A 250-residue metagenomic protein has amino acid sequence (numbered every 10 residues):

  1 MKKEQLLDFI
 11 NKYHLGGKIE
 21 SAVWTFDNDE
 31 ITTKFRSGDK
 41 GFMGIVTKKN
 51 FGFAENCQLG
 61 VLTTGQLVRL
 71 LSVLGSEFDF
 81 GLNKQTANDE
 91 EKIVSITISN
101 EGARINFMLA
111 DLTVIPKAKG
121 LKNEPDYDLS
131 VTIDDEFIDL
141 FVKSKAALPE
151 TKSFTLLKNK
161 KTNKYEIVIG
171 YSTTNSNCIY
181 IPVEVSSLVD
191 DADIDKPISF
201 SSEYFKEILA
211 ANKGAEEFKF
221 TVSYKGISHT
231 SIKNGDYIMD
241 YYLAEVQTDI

Functional and structural regions predicted by a protein language model:
M1-F107, Y127-I250: DNA polymerase processivity clamps
I105-L121: Short, well-ordered, aromatic-rich surface patches in folded extracellular/luminal domains
